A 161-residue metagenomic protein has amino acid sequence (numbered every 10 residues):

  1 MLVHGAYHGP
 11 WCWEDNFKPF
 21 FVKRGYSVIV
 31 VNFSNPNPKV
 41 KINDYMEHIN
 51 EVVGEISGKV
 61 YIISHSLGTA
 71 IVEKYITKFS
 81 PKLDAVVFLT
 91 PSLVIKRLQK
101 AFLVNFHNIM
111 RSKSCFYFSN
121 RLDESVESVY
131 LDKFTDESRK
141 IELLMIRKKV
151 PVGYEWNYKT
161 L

Functional and structural regions predicted by a protein language model:
M1, I29, V87-L89, L161: Hydrophobic/aromatic beta-strand patches that form the interior of the parallel beta-sheet core in alpha/beta enzyme
M1-P36: Short, surface-exposed "cap/lid" segments of acyl-processing enzymes
L2-A6, H65-S66, P91: Glycine-rich His-Gly loop
D15-N16, K74-K78: Active-site signature of alpha/beta-hydrolase-fold catalytic machinery across serine- and Asp/Cys-nucleophile hydrolases
N32-V60: Active-site loop/oxyanion-hole signature of alpha/beta-hydrolase fold enzymes
I63-G68, V72: Gly/Ala-rich beta-loop-alpha elbow adjacent to hydrolase catalytic centers
T77, P81-R111, I141, M145-V150: Flexible "cap/lid" loop of the alpha/beta hydrolase fold
N108-L161: Alpha/beta-hydrolase
